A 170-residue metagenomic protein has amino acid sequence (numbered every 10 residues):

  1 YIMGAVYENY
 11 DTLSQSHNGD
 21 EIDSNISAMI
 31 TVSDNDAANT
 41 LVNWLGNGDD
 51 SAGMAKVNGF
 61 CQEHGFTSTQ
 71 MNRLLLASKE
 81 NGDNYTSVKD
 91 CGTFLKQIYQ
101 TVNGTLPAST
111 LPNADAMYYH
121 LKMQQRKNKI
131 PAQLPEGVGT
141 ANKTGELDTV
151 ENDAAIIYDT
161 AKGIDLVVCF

Functional and structural regions predicted by a protein language model:
Y1-S14, M29: Active-site SXXK
I2, E21-I26, S33-L41, G53-F60 (+3 more regions): Stable alpha-helical elements in mature extracytoplasmic
Y10-D23, V32-S33, S51, F170: Extracytoplasmic/periplasmic mature domains of Sec-exported, cell-envelope-associated bacterial proteins
L13-E21, A37-N43, S68-L75, N103-A116: Surface-exposed patches in mature extracellular/periplasmic domains of secreted proteins
D36, T67, I164-V168: Loop/turn elements at helix/coil->beta-strand transitions in domains of secreted/extracellular proteins
A38-V102: Mid-domain, small-residue-enriched loop/turn segments at the edges of structured enzyme/sensor domains
N81-N142: A conserved catalytic-loop motif detector
N128-F170: Short, Gly/Ser/Thr-enriched beta-strand-loop segments that form substrate-interacting elements of hydrolase/peptidase
